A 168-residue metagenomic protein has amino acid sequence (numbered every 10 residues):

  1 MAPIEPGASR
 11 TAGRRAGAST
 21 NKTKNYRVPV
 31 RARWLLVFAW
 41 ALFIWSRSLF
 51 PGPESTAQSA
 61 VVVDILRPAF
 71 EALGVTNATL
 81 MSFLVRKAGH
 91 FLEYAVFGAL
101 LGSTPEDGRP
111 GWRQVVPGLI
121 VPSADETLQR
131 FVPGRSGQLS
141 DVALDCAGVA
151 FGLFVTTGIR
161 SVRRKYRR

Functional and structural regions predicted by a protein language model:
P3-E5, N21-A95: "…centered on the first transmembrane helix and the immediately adjacent amphipathic helix/loop
R15-T20: Short, low-complexity intrinsically disordered segments enriched in A/P/G/S/L with frequent Arg, especially at protein
P29-A32, D107-V115, Q138-L139: Membrane-helix interface segments
W40-R47, G118-E126, L153: Alpha-helical transmembrane segments of multi-pass membrane proteins
S82, R86, A95, A99 (+1 more regions): Active-site alpha-helix of zinc metalloproteases
F91-G108, A147-S161: Membrane-interfacial alpha-helical segments at the cytosolic side of multi-pass membrane proteins
P122-C146: Interfacial helix-loop-helix junctions of multi-pass membrane proteins
